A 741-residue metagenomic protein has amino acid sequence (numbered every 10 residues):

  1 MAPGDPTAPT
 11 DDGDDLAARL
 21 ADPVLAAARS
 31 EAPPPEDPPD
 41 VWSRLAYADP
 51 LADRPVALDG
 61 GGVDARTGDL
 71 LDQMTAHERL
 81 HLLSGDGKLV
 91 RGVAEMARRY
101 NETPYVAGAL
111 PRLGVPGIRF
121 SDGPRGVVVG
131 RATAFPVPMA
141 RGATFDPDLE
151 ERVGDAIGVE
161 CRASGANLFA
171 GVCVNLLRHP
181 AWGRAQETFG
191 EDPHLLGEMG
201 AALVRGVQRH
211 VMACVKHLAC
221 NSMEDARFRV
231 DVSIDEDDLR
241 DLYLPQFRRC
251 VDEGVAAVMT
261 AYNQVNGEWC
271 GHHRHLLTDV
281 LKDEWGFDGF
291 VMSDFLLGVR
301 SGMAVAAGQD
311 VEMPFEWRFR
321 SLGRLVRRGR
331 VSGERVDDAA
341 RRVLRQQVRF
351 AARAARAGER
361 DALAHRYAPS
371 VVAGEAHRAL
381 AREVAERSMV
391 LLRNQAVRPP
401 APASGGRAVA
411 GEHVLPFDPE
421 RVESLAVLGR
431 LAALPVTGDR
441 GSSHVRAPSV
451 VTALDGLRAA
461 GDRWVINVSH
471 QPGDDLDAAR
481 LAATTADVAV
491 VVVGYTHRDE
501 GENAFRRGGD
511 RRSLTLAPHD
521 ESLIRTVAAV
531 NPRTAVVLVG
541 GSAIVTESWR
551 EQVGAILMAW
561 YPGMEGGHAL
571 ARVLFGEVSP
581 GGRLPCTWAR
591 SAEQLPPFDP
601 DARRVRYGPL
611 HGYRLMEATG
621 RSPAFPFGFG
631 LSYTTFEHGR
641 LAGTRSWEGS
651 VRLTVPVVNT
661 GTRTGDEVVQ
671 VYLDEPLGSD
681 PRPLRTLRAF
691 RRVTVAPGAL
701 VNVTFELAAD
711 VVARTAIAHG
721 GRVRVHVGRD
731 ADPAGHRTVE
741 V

Functional and structural regions predicted by a protein language model:
M1-P733, R737-V741: Glycoside hydrolase catalytic-domain context in secreted enzymes
